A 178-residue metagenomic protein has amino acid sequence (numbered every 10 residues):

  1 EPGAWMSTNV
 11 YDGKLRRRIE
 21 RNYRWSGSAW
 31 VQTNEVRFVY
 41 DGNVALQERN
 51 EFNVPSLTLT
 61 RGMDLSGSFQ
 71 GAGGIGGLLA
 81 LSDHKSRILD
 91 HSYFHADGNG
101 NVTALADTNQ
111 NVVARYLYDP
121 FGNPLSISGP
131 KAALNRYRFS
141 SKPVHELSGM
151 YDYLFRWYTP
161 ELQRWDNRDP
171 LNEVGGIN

Functional and structural regions predicted by a protein language model:
E1, I19-R21, E48, L81 (+3 more regions): Beta-strand-dense domains in secreted/periplasmic systems and polymorphic toxin scaffolds
E1-G13: Surface-exposed extracellular loop regions of Gram-negative outer-membrane beta-barrel proteins
E20-G27, F155-P160: Short beta-strand segments and strand-loop junctions that repeat across beta-rich extracellular domains
Y23-W25, F52, T108-N111, L171-E173: Acidic glycine-/aspartate-rich tracts in secreted/extracellular proteins
S28-Q32, W165: Tryptophan-centered short beta-strand motifs
V54-I75, L79-F155, E161: A motif-centric feature for acidic-aromatic and gly/ser/thr-rich catalytic loops and repeats
G176-N178: Short beta-strand-alpha-helix junction that forms the catalytic/metal-binding core of metal-dependent nuclease domains
